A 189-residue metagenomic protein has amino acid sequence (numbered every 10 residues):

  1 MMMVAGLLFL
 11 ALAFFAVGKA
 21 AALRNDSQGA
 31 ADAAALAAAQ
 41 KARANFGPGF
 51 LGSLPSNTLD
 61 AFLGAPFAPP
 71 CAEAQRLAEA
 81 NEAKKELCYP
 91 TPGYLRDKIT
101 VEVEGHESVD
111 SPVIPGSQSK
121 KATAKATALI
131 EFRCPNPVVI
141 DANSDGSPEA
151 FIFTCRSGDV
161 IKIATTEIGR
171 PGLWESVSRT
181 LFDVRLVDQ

Functional and structural regions predicted by a protein language model:
M1-A65: Alpha-helical assembly-interface signal, strongest on the long, hydrophobic N-terminal helix that forms
A37-P112: Short amphipathic secondary-structure patches
Q75-R96, E104-Q189: Intrinsically disordered, low-complexity regions enriched in Pro/Ser/Thr/Gly and acidic residues
